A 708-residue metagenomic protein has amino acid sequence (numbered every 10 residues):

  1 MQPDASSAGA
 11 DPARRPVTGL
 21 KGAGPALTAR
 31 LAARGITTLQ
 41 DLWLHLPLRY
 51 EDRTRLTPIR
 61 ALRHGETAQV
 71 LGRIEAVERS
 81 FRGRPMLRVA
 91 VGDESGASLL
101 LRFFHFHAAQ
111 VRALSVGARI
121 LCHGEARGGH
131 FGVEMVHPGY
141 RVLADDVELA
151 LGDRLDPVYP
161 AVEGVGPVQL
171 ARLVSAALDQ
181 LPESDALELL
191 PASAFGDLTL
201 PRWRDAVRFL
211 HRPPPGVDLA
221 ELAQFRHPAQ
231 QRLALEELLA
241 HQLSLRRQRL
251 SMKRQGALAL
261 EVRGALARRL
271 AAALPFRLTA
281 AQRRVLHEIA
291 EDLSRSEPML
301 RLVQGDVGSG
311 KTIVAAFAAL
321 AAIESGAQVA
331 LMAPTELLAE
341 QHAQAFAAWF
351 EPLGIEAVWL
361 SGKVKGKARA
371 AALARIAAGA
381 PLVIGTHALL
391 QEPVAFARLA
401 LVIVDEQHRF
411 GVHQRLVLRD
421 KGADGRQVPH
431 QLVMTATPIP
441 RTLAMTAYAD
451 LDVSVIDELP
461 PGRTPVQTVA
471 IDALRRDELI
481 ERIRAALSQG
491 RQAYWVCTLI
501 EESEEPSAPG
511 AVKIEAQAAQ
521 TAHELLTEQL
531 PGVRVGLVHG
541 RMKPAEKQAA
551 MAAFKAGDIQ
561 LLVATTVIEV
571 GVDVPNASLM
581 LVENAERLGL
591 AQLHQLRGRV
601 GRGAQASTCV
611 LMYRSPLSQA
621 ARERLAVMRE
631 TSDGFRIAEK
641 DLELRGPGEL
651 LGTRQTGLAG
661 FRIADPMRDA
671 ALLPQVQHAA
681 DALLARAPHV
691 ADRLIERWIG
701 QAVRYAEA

Functional and structural regions predicted by a protein language model:
M1-L20, A29-A32, H241, S251: Long, highly charged, low-complexity intrinsically disordered interaction regions that mediate electrostatic DNA/RNA
L48-A68: Short boundary/loop segments of OB/S1/cold-shock single-stranded nucleic-acid-binding domains
H64-P85, G124: Structural detector for short beta-strands of small beta-barrel domains
S80-A273, T653, R686: Upstream accessory/linker segments immediately N-terminal to the RecA-like ATPase cores of bacterial MutS and a subset
R284, E297-A626, R686-A691, A708: Inter-lobe coupling/hinge segments of SF2-like helicase ATPases
V285-S294: Pre-Walker A adenine-sensing motif
A604, T608, P616-A708: C-terminal accessory region of SF2 helicases/translocases
